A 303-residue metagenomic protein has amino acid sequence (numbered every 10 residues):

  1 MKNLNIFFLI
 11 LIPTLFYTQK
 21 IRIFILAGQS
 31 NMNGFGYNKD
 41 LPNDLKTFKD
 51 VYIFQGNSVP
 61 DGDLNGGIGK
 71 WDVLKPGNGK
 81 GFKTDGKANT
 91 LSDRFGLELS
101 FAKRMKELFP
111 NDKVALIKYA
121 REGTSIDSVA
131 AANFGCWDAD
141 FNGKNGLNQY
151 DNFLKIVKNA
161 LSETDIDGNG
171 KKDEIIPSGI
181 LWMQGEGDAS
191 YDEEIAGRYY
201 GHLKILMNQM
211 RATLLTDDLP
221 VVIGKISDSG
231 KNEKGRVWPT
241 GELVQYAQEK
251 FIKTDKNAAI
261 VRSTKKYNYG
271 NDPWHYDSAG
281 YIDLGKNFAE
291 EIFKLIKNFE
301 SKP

Functional and structural regions predicted by a protein language model:
M1-K20, P303: Bacterial Sec-dependent N-terminal signal peptides
Q19-P303: Cell-envelope and extracellular/periplasmic
